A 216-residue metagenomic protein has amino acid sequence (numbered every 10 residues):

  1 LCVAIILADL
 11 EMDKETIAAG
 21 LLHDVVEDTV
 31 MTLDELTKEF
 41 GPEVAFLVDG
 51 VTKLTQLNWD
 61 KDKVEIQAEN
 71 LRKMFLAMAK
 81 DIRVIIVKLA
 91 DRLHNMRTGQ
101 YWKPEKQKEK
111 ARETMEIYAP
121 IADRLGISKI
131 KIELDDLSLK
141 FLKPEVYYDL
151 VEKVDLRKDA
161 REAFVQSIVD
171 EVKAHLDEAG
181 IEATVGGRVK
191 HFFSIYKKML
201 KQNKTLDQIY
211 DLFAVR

Functional and structural regions predicted by a protein language model:
L1-L212, R216: Active-site helical microenvironments for divalent-metal-assisted chemistry
